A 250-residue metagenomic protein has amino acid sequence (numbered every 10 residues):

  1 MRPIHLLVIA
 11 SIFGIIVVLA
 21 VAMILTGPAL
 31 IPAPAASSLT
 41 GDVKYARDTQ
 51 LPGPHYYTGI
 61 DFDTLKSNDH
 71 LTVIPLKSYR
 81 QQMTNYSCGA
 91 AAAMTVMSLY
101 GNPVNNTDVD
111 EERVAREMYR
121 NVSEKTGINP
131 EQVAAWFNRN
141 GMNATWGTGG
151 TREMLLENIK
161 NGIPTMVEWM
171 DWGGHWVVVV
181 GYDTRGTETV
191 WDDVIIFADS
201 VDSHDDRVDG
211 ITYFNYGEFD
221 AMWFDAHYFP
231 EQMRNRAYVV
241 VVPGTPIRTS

Functional and structural regions predicted by a protein language model:
M1-I15: N-terminal Sec-pathway targeting helices
A20-P34: Membrane-interface motif at the C-terminal end of an N-terminal transmembrane signal
I31, A35, L39-T40, L51-I60 (+1 more regions): Noncatalytic regulatory segments and standalone regulatory/sensor domains
L39-W146, A226-S250: Cysteine-nucleophile protease catalytic domains, especially the papain-like/related folds used in DUB/UBL proteases
E112, E131, A135, G150-E157 (+1 more regions): Generic alpha-helical secondary structure signal
T145-S200: Active-site-adjacent substructure of cysteine-protease-like catalytic cores
